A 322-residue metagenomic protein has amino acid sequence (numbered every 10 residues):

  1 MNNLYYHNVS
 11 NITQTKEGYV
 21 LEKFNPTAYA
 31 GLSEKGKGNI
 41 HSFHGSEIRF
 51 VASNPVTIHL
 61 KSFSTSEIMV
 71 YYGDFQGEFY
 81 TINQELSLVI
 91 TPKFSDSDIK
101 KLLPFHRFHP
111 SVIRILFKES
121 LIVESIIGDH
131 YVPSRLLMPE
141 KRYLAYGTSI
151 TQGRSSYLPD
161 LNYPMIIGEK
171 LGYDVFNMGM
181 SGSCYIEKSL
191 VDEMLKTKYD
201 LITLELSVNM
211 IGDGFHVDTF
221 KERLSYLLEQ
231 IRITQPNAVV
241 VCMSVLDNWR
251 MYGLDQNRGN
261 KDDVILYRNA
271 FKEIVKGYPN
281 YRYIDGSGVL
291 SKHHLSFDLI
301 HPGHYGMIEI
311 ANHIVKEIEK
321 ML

Functional and structural regions predicted by a protein language model:
M1-Y143, E319-L322: N-terminal secretory targeting modules
G18-T27, C184-K188, M194-L195, H216: General structural signal for secondary-structure boundaries
A30, K35, Y146, M178 (+2 more regions): Short glycine-rich loop/turn motifs that provide flexible caps or phosphate-binding loops at active sites
N54-P55, F63-T65, E140, L171-Y173 (+3 more regions): Short glycine/proline-enriched coil/turn segments at helix->beta-strand junctions
G77, Q152, C184, W249 (+1 more regions): Flexible, glycine-rich phosphate/dinucleotide-binding loops and adjacent beta-alpha linkers at cofactor/substrate
K93-F108, S120-G128, R154-I167, K198-I211 (+1 more regions): Short, charge-rich amphipathic segments
I115-C184, K188-K198: Serine-esterase "nucleophile elbow" of acetyl-processing enzymes
S189-L322: Alpha-helical cap/lid subdomain in secreted, periplasmic, or secretory-pathway luminal O-acyl-processing enzymes
